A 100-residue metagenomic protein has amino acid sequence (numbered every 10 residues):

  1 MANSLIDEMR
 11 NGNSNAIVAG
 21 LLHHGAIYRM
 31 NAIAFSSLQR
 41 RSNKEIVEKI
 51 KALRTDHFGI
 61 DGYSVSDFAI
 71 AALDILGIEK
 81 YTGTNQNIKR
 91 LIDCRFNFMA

Functional and structural regions predicted by a protein language model:
M1-M9, A26-R41, I60-E79: Structural detector for internal amphipathic alpha-helices that build alpha-solenoid repeat scaffolds
D7-L21, R40-D56, I78-N87: Amphipathic alpha-helical scaffolding segments comprising HEAT/armadillo-like alpha-solenoid repeats
H24-G25, H57-G62, D93-F96: Short inter-helical turns and helix N-cap capping residues of alpha-solenoid HEAT/ARM repeat scaffolds
I70-A100: Eukaryotic acidic, Ser/Thr-rich intrinsically disordered low-complexity regions
